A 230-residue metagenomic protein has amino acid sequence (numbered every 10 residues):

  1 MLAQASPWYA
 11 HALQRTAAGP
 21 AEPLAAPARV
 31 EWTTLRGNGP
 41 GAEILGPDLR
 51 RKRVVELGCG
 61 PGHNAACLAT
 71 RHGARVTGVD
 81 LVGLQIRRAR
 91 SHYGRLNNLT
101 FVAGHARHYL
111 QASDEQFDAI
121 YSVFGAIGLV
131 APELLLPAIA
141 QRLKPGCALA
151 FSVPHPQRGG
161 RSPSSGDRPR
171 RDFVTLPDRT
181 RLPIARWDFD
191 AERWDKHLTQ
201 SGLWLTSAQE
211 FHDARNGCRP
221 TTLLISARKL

Functional and structural regions predicted by a protein language model:
M1-R50, H63: Conserved class I S-adenosyl-L-methionine
V55, P61-H108: Class I SAM-dependent methyltransferase SAM/SAH-binding core
Q111-I120: A short acidic, Gly/Pro-enriched loop at the edge of an enzyme's catalytic core that lines a small-molecule cofactor
A119-E133: A short SAM/SAH-binding and catalytic strip from SAM-dependent methyltransferases
L134-A148: A short glycine-rich, Lys/Arg-flanked "PGG" loop and its adjoining helix->strand segment in the class I
A148-L176: Conserved class I S-adenosyl-L-methionine
I184-G202: Short alpha-helix
W204-A214: Conserved S-adenosyl-L-methionine
